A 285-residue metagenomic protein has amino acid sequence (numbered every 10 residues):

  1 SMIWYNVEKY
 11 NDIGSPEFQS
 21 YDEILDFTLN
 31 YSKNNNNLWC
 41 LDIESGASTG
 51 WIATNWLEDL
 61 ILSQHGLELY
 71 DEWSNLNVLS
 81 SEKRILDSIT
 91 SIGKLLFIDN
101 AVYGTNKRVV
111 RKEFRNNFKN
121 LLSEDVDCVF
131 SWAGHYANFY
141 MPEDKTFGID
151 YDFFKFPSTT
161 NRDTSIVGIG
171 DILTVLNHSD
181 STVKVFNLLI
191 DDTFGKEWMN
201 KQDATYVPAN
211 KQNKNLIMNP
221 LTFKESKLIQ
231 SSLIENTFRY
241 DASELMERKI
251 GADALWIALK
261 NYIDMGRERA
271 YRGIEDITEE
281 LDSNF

Functional and structural regions predicted by a protein language model:
S1-E8, L38, I43, P157 (+3 more regions): A structural signal for short loop-to-beta-strand junctions that line the ligand-binding cleft of periplasmic/secreted
S1-Q19, I43-W73, V167-L173, G251-L259: Periplasmic solute-binding protein
K9-Y10, L25-N34, R111-V129, I257 (+1 more regions): Short helices/loops that flank or line small-molecule/ion binding pockets
C40, D127-W132: Paired acidic/hydrophobic, glycine-rich loop segments that form the ligand-binding mouth/hinge of periplasmic-binding
S63-D87, P142-D144, S158-T164: Short, solvent-exposed loop/beta-turn-alpha elements that line the ligand-binding surface or hinge of extracytoplasmic
S74-R111: Glycine-centered hinge/linker elements that transmit conformational signals in sensory and ligand-binding systems
P142-V207: Extracytoplasmic/periplasmic substrate-recognition and gating elements
L216, L221, S226-F285: Conserved C-terminal helix/tail region of periplasmic/extracytoplasmic solute-binding proteins
